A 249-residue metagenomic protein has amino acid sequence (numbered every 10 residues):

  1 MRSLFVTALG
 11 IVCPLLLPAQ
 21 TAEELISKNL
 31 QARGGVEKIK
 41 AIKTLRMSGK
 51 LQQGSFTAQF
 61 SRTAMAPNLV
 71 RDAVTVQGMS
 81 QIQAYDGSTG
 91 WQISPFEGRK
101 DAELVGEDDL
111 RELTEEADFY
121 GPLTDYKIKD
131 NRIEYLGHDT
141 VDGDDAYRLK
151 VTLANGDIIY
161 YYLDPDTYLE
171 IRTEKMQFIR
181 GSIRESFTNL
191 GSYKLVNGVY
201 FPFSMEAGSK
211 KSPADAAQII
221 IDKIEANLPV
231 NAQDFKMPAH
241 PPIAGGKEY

Functional and structural regions predicted by a protein language model:
M1-F5: Positively charged n-region of N-terminal signal peptides that target proteins for export
V6-L15: Bacterial N-terminal signal peptides
A19, D142-K236: Gly/Pro-enriched, hydrophobic low-complexity segments that function as extracytoplasmic propeptides/linkers
Q20-Q31, K38, T89-D157, F178-R184 (+1 more regions): Flexible, processing/modification-adjacent segments and terminal tails in exported/periplasmic/extracellular proteins
E23-G98, R132-G137: N-terminal mature ectodomain segment of secretory-pathway/periplasmic proteins
I42-T44, P67, I128-D130, D144-A146 (+2 more regions): Extracytoplasmic
R62-L69, D86-T89, D108-D109, D164-T167 (+2 more regions): A short, sequence-level motif marking secondary-structure junctions
A66-L69, D109-R111, I171-K175, V230 (+1 more regions): Short alpha-helical linear motifs
